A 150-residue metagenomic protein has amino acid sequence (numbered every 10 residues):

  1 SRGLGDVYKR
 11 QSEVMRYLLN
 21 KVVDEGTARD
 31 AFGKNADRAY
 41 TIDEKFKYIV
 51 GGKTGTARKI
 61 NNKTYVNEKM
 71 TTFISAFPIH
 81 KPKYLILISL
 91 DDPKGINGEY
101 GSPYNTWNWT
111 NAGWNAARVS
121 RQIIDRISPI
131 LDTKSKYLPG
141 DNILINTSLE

Functional and structural regions predicted by a protein language model:
S1-Y8: Short, small-residue-biased leader/transition segments that mark boundaries at the very start of proteins
R2, L19, V23-D132: Active-site beta-strand/loop architecture of penicillin-binding DD-peptidases
Q11: Polyanion-binding catalytic cores of nucleic-acid enzymes and NTP/SAM-utilizing transferases
K134-E150: Short, highly charged C-terminal tails/helix-capping segments
